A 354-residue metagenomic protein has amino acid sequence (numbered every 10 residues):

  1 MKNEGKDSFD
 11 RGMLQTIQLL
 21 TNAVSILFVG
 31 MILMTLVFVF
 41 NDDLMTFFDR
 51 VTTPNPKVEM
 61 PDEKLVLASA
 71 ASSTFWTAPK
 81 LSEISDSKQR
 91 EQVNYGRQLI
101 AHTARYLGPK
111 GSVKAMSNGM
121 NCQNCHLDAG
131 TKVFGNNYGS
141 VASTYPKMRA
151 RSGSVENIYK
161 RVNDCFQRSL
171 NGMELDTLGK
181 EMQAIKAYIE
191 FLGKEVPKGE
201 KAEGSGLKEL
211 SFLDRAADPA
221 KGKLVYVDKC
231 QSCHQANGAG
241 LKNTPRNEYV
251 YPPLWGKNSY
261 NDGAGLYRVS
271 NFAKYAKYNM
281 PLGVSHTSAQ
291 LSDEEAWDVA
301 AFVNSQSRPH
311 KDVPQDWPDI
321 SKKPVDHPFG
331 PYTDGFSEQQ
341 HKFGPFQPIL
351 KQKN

Functional and structural regions predicted by a protein language model:
M1-L19: N-terminal Lys/Arg-rich, disordered targeting/topogenic segments
Q18-D49, Q98-A101, S154-L224: Extended surface/linker regions that mediate inter-domain or inter-protein docking in multi-component redox
S73-V113, G193-Y226, G240-K242: Electrostatic cytochrome c docking/interface patches
R90-Y95, L99, T103-A104, N124 (+3 more regions): Extracytoplasmic electron-transfer domains, predominantly the class I c-type cytochrome c fold
Y106-K114, M173-L178, K198-A202, T287-Q290 (+1 more regions): Surface-exposed patches in mature extracellular/periplasmic domains of secreted proteins
S112-L127: Acidic helix-start/capping segments at beta-turn-to-alpha-helix junctions
D128-A129, A236-N237: Cys/His-rich metal-chelating microdomains
H310-P314, P318-N354: A cross-kingdom marker for long, charged
